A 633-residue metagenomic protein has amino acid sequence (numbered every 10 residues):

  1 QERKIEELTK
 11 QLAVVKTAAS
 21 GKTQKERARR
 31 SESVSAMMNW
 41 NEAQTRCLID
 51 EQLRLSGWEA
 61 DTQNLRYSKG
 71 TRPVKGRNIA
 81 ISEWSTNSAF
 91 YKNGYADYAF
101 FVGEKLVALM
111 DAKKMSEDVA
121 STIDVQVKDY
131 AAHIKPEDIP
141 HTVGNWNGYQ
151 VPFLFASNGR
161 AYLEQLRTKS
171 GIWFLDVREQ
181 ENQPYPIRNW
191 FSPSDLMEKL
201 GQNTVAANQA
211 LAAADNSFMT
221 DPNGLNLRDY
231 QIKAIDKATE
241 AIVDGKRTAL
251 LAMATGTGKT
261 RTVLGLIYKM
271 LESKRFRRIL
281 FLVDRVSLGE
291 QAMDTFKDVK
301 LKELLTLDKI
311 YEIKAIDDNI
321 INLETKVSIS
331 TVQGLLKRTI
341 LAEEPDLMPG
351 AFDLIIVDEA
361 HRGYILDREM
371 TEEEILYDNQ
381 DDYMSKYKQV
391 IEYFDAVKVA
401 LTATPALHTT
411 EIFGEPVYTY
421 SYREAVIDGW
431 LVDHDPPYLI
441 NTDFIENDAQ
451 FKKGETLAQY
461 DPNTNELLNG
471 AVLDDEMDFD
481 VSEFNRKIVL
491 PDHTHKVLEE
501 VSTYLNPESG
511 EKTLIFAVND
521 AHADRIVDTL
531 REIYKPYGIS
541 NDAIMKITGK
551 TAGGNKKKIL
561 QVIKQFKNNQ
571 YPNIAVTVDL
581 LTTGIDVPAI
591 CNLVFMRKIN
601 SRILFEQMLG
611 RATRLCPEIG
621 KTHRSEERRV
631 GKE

Functional and structural regions predicted by a protein language model:
Q1-R278, S287, Q291-E303, E324-V327 (+4 more regions): ATP-dependent helicase/translocase motor core
D61-N64, R278, M293, K300-D317 (+1 more regions): Conserved RecA-like helicase motor-core motifs
V143, G334, Y364, Y377 (+1 more regions): Conserved RecA-like P-loop NTPase helicase motor core
L251-A252, F276-R285, E511-N519: Conserved RecA-like ASCE P-loop NTPase motor core of nucleic-acid helicases/translocases
K326, N465-N469, D475-A575: Conserved C-terminal RecA-like helicase domain
V327-K386, I563, T577-V578: Conserved RecA-like ASCE ATPase "motif II neighborhood" in helicase/translocase motors
I365-E446: Post-DEXD/H (motif II) to motif III coupling segment of the RecA-like Helicase ATP-binding lobe
T410-G510: Interdomain helical connector at the RecA1-RecA2 junction of SF1/SF2 helicase-like NTPases
